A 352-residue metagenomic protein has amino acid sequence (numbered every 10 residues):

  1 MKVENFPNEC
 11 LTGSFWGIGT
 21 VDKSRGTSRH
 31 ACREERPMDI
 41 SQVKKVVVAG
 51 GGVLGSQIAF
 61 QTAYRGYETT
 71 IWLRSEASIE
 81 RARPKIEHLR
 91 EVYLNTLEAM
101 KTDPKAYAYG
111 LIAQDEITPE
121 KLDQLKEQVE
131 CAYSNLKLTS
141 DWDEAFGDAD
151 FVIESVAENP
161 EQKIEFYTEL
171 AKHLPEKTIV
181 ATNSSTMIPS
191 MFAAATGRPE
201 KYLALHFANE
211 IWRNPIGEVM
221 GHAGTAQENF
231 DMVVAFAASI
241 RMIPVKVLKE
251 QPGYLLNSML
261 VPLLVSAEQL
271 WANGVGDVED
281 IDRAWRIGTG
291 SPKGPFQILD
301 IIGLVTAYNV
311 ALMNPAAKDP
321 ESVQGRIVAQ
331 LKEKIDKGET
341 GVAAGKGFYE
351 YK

Functional and structural regions predicted by a protein language model:
A31-K44, R65-Y67, Q227-D231, A238-L248 (+1 more regions): NAD(P)-dependent Rossmann-like dehydrogenase/reductase catalytic/cofactor-binding core
C32-Q114, H173: NAD(P)+-binding Rossmann beta1-loop-alpha1 motif at the extreme N-terminus of oxidoreductases
A49, A132, T139, S155 (+3 more regions): Structural motif
R74, R81, V92-I179: Rossmann-like NAD(P)-binding element
I179-L248, N257: Rossmann-fold dinucleotide-binding core
K249-S258, Q297: A short glycine-threonine-serine/GTX helix/turn-capping micro-motif
